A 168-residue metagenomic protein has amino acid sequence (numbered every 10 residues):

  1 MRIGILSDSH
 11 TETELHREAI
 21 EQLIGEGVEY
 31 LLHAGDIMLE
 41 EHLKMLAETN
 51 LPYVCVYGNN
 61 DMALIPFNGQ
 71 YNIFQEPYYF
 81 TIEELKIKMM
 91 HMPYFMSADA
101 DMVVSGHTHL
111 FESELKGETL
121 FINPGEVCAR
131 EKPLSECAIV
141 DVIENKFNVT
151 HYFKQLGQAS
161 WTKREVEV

Functional and structural regions predicted by a protein language model:
M1, Y71, E76, A159 (+1 more regions): Non-catalytic interface/targeting segments
M1-E48, M62-L64, N68-G69, L134-E136 (+1 more regions): N-terminal active-site segment of His-dependent metallophosphoesterases
S7-T11, G35-I37, N59-D61, M92-P93 (+2 more regions): Active-site metal-binding loops of divalent metal-dependent hydrolases
H16, A98-D101, P133, G157-V166: A short, polar/proline- and glycine-enriched secondary-structure boundary/capping micro-motif
N50-F95: Helix-adjacent hinge/juxtasegments
V54, T81-Y152: Conserved beta-sheet core of the metallophosphoesterase superfamily
V142-V168: Charged phosphate-binding loop/patch that engages nucleotide di/tri-phosphates or the phosphate backbone of nucleic
